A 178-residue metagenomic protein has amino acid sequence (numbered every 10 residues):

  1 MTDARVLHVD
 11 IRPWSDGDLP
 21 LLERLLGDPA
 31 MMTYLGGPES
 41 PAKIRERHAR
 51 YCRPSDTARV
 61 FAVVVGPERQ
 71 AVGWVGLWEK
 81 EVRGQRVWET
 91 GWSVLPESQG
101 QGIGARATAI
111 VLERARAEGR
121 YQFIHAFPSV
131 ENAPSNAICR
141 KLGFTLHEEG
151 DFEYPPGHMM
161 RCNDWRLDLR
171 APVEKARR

Functional and structural regions predicted by a protein language model:
M1-G27, Y34, V60, V64-R178: Acyl-donor (CoA/ACP) binding surface of acyl/acetyltransferases
A30-R50: Conserved GNAT-fold acetyl-CoA-binding loop/helix
E39-P41, R50-C52, E89-G91, W165: Short, charged/polar low-complexity linear motifs in solvent-exposed/disordered segments
P41-R45, R53-S55, G66, V94: Juxtamembrane/interface motifs at transmembrane-helix termini
R50-A62: A short helix-loop-beta-strand connector motif used in the catalytic cores of GNAT acetyltransferases and, in some
